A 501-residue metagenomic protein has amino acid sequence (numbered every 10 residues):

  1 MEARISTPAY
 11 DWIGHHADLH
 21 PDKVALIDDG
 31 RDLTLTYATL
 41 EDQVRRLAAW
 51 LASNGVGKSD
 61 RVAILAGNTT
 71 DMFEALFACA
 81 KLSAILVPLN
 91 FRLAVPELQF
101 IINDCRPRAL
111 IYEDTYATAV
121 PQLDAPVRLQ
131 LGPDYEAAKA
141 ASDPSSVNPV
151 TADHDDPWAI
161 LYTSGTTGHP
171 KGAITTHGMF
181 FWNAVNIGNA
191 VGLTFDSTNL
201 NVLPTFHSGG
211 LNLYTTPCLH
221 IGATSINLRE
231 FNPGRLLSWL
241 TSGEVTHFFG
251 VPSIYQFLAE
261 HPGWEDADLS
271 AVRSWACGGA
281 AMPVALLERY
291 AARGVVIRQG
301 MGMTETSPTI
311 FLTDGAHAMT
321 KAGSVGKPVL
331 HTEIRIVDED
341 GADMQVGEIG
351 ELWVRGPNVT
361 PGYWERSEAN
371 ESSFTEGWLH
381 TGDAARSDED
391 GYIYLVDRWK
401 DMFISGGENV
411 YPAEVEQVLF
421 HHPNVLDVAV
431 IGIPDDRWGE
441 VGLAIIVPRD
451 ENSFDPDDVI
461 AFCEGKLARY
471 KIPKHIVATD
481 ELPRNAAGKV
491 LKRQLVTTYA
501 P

Functional and structural regions predicted by a protein language model:
I5, D22-T69, F73-F77, A94-Q99: Conserved AMP-binding/adenylate-forming core of the ANL superfamily
P21-D22, D143-Y162, H169, G192-T198: Conserved pre-ATP/AMP-binding loop-to-beta segment of ANL
T34-A38, W158-W182: Conserved AMP-binding A3 loop
E41-L47, H154, A173-T194, V202-F206 (+3 more regions): Conserved structural elements of the adenylate-forming
M72, L93, L110-Y112, F248 (+7 more regions): AMP-binding/adenylate-forming catalytic core of the ANL superfamily
T115-H154, H261: ANL superfamily adenylate-forming
F181-T198, T205-T246, H261: Conserved AMP-binding/adenylation subdomain of ANL enzymes
V191, S242-G250, A259-T320, E333: Gly/Ser/Thr-rich phosphate-binding loop
